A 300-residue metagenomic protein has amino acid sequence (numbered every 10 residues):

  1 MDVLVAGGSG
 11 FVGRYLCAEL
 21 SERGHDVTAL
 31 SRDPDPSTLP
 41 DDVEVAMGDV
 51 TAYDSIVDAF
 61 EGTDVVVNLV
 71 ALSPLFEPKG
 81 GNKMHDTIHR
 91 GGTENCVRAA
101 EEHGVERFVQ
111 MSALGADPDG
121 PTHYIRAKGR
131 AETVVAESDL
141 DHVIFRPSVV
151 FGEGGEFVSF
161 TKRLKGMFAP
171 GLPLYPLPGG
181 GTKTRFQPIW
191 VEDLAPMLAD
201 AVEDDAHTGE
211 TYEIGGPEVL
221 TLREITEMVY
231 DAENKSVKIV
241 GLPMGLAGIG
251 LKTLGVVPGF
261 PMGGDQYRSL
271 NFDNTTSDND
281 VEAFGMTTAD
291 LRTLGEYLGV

Functional and structural regions predicted by a protein language model:
D2, D26, E106-R107, D141: Residues at the starts of beta-strands that form the adenosine-phosphate
V3-R23: N-terminal Rossmann NAD(P)H-binding glycine-rich loop of SDR-like oxidoreductase domains
Y15, E19, A99, V134 (+2 more regions): Rossmann-fold NAD(P)-dependent oxidoreductase module
D33-P36: Helix N-cap at the beta1-alpha1 junction of Rossmann-like dinucleotide-binding domains, i.e., the first residues
V43-N95, A99, L114-D117: NAD(P)H-binding glycine-rich loop region in Rossmannoid oxidoreductase-like domains and their noncatalytic homologs
L72, M84-E132, A136-E137, V143-R146: Conserved Rossmann-fold NAD(P)-dependent oxidoreductase catalytic core, especially the SDR/UDP-sugar
G120-D231: Oxidoreductase cofactor-interface core, primarily capturing Rossmann-like NAD(P)-dependent enzymes
G245-V300: A hydrophobic C-terminal alpha-helical subdomain
